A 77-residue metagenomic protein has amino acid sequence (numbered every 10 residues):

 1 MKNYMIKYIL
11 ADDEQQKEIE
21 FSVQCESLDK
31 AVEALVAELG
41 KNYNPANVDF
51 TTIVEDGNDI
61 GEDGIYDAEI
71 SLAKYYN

Functional and structural regions predicted by a protein language model:
M1-Q16: Short aromatic-glycine-(Arg/Gly/Cys) micro-motifs in beta-strand/loop hairpins
Y4-I6, I19-F21, A68: Hydrophobic residues positioned within well-ordered beta-strands of beta-sheet architectures
I9, Q24-E26, T51, A73: A structural detector for beta-sheet-dominated domains
Q16-L28: A short, exposed loop/beta-hairpin motif centered on an aromatic-Gly-Thr core
F21-S22, A37-G40, E69: Short intrinsically disordered coil segments
E26-N47: A short, charged, amphipathic alpha-helix used as a generic interaction element across diverse proteins
K41-N77: Short, mixed-charge low-complexity intrinsically disordered segments
